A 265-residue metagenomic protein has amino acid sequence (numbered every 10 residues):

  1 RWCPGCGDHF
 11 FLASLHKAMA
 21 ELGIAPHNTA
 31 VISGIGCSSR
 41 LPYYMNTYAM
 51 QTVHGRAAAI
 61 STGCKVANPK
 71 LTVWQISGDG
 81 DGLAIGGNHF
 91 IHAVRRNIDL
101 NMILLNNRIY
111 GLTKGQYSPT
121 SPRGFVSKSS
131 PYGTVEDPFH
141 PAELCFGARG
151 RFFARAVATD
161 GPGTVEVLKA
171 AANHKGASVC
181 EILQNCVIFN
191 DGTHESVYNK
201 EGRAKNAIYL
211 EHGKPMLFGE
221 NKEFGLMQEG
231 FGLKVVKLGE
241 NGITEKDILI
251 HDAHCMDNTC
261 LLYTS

Functional and structural regions predicted by a protein language model:
R1-V53: Active-site diphosphate/adenylate-binding microenvironment
I35-G111, V165-E166: Thiamine diphosphate
K70, S118-N173: Conserved thiamine diphosphate
S121-T134, Y198-H212: Acidic, Ser/Thr-rich peripheral helices and adjacent loops at domain boundaries
R151-K205: ATP/pyrophosphate-binding catalytic subdomain of soluble kinases
A158-D160, H212-H254: A conserved mid-domain beta-alpha-beta active-site/ligand-binding segment of alpha/beta enzyme cores
Y263-T264: Conserved small/polar residues in nucleotide/adenosyl-binding loops
